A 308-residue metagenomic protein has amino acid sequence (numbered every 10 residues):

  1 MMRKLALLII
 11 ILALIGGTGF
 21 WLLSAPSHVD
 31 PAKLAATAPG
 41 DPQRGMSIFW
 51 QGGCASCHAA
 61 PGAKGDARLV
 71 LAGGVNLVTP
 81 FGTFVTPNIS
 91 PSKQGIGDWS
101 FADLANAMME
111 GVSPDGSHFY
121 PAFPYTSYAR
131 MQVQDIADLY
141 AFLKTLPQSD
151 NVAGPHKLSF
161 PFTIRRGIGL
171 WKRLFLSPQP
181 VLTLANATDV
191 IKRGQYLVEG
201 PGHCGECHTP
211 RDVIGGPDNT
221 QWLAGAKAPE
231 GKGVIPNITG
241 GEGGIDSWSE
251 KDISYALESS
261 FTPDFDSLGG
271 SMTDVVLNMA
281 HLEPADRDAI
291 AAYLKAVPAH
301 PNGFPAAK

Functional and structural regions predicted by a protein language model:
M1-V29: N-terminal type II signal-anchor transmembrane helix that functions as the membrane-insertion/stop-transfer segment
A25-W50, G65, L170-E199, E242: Electrostatic cytochrome c docking/interface patches
V29-A32, Q43, A59, A63-G95 (+4 more regions): Sequence context of c-type cytochrome heme-c attachment sites
G45, Q51-P61, L104, L139 (+5 more regions): The canonical Cys-X-X-Cys-His
C57-A63, M109-V112, P124, K144-T145 (+2 more regions): Detector for the c-type heme attachment site
G74-A105, T126-Q134, Q221-T262, D274-D288: Electron-transfer interface patches adjacent to heme c in soluble/periplasmic c-type cytochromes and di-/multiheme
P114-S117, I214-G215, I245-S247, S260-G269: Substrate-binding/catalytic groove segments of enzymes that remodel or degrade extracellular structural polymers
N151-G169: Extended, well-folded interaction surfaces typified by the phenylalanyl-tRNA synthetase beta subunit core
